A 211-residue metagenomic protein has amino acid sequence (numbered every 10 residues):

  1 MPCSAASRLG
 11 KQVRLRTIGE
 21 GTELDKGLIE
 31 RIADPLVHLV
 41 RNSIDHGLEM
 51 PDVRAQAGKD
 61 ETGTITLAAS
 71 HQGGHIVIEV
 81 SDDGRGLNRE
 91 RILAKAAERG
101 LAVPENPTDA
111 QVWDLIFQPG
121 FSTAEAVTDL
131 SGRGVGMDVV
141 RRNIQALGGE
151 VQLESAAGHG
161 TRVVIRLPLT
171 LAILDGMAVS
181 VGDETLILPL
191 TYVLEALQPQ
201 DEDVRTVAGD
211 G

Functional and structural regions predicted by a protein language model:
M1-A97: Charged, alpha-helical coiled-coil and linker scaffolds that mediate dimerization/oligomerization and interdomain
Q12-R14, A102, E150: Residue-level detector of anion-binding/catalytic polar loops
D25-I29, G58, E105, T128-D129 (+1 more regions): Alpha-helix N-cap/helix-initiation motif
I44, D109, E184: Short, acidic/turn-prone active-site loops that include or flank metal/cofactor- and phosphate-binding residues
V53-K59, R99-Q111, D201-D203: Short, glycine- and charge-enriched coil/turn segments that flank and shape catalytic ligand pockets
S81-S131: Glycine-rich/acidic phosphate-handling loop/turn and adjacent ATP-lid/helix of nucleotide-binding kinase/ATPase domains
V112, Q118-G211: Glycine/threonine-rich ATP-lid/beta-loop region of ATP-binding domains
